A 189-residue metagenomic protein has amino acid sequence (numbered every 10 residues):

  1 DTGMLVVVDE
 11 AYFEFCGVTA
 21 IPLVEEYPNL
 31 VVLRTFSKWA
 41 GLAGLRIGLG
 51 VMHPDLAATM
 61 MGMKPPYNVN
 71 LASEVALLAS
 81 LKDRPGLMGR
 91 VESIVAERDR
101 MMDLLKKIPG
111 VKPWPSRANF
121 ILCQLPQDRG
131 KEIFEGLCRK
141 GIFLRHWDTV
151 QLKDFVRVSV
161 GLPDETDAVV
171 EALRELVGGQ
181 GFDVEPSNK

Functional and structural regions predicted by a protein language model:
D1-V6, E10-W39: Active-site pre-lysine segment of PLP-dependent enzymes
N29-K107, K112-W114: PLP-dependent aminotransferase class I/II
G44, R117, Q151-D154: Short acidic/glycine-enriched loop/turn segments that link adjacent beta-strands
M52, C123-Q127, V160-L162: Short beta-strand-to-loop capping motifs
I94-D99, L105-K140, V156: Conserved PLP-binding catalytic core of the aspartate aminotransferase-like
G136-K140, R145, T149-K189: PLP-dependent enzyme catalytic core of the Aspartate aminotransferase-like
